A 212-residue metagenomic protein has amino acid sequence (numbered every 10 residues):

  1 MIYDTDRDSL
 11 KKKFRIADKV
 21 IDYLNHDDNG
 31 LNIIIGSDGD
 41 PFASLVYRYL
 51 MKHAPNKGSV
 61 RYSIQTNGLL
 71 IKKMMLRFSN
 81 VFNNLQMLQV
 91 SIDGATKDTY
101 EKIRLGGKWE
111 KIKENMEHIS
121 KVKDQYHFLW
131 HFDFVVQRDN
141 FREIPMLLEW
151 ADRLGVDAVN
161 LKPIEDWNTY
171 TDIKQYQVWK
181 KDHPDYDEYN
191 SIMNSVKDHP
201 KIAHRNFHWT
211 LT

Functional and structural regions predicted by a protein language model:
Y3-D18, H26, K52, S59 (+1 more regions): Radical SAM enzyme [4Fe-4S]-AdoMet core and its adjacent flexible, acidic and glycine-rich loops/tails across
I21: Conserved alpha-helix/loop element of class I SAM-dependent methyltransferases that forms part of the SAM/SAH-binding
N25-I33: LRR N-terminal entry segment and analogous cap-like coil->beta motifs
N32, R61-S63, M87: Conserved LRR concave beta-strand detector
P41-F42, N67-I71, G94, Q137-N140: Short beta->alpha connector loops
V46-Y47, M74: Acidic donor-diphosphate engagement hotspot in glycosyltransferases and nucleotidyltransferases that stabilizes
Y47, I64, L69: Conserved SAM-binding loop
